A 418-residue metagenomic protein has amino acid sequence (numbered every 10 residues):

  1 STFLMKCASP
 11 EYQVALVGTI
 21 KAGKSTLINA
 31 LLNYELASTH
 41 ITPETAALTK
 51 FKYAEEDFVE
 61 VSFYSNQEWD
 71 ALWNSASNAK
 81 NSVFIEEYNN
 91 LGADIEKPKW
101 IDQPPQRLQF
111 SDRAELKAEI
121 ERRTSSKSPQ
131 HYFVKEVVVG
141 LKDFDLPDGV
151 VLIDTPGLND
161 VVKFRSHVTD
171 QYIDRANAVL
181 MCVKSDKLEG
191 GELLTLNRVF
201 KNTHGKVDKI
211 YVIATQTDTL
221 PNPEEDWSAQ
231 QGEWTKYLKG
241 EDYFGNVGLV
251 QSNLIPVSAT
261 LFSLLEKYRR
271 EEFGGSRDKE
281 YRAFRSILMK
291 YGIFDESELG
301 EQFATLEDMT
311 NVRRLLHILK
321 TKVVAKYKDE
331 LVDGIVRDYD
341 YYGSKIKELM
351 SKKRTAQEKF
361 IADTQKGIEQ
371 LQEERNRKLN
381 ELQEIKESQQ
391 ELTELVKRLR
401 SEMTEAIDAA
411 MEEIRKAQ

Functional and structural regions predicted by a protein language model:
L4-K326, E412: Globular "head" domains of long coiled-coil molecular machines
L36, V161, K184, N222 (+6 more regions): Short, flexible helix-adjacent loops and helix caps
E55-E56, G343, K347, L399 (+1 more regions): Short alpha-helix boundary/capping motifs
K267-E271, A304-T321, E348-E358, L382-L399: A short, terminal or domain-edge coil/loop segment
E298-M309, T321-D363: C-terminal helical "lid" subdomain and adjoining coupling/linker elements of P-loop NTPases
A356-Q418: A non-catalytic, extended alpha-helical scaffold characteristic of dynamin-superfamily P-loop GTPases
